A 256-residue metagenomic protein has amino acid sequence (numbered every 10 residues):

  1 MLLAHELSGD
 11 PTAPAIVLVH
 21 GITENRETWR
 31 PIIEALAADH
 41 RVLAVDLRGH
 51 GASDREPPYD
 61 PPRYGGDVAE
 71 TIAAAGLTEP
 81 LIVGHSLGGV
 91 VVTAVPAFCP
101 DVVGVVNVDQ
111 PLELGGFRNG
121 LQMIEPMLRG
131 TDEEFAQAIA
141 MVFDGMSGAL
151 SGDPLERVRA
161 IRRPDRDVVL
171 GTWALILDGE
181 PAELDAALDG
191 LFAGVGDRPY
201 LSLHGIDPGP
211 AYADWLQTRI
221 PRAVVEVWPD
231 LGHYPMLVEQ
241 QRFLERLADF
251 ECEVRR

Functional and structural regions predicted by a protein language model:
E6-D54: Conserved HGGG/HGGXW glycine-rich cap/lid loop of the alpha/beta-hydrolase fold
R63-P80: Conserved acidic catalytic loop of the alpha/beta-hydrolase fold
I82-G84, V108: Short beta-strand immediately N-terminal to the catalytic nucleophile in serine-hydrolase-like folds
G84-G88, V92: Gly/Ala-rich beta-loop-alpha elbow adjacent to hydrolase catalytic centers
T93-A97, D101-F135: Flexible "cap/lid" loop of the alpha/beta hydrolase fold
G115-N119, E134-G194: Conserved alpha/beta-hydrolase catalytic His-Asp/Glu region
L170-V227, M236: Conserved serine/cysteine hydrolase catalytic core
R222-R256: Catalytic active-site module of serine/aspartate enzymes centered on a nucleophile-bearing elbow/loop
